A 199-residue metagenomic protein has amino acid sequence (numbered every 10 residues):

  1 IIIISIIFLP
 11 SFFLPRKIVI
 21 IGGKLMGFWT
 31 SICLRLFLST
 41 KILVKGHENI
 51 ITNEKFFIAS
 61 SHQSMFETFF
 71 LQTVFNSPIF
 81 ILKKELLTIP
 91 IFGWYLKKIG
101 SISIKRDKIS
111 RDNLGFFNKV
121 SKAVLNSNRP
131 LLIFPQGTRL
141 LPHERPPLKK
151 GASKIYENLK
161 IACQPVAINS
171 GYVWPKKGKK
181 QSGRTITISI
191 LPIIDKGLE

Functional and structural regions predicted by a protein language model:
S5-R16, I20-K24, F28, T52-I109: Catalytic core of membrane glycerolipid acyltransferases/transacylases, capturing the structured, soluble-facing
I32-F56: A short, well-structured juxtamembrane/interface segment
V44, I102-K105, K196: Short acidic-hydrophobic, aromatic-tinged amphipathic segments that line or gate anion-handling sites
I51-N53, A123-N128: Glycine-rich phosphate-binding loop signature in dinucleotide/nucleotide-binding domains
S60, F116, S127-Q136: Active-site beta-strand/loop signature of hydrolases that rely on acidic residues for catalysis
F92-G93, R129-L132, T138-E199: A cross-family acyltransferase "interaction/gating" segment
S101, F117-N118, L125: Cytosolic, positively charged, low-complexity intrinsically disordered regions immediately flanking transmembrane
R111-V120: Anionic-ligand binding region
